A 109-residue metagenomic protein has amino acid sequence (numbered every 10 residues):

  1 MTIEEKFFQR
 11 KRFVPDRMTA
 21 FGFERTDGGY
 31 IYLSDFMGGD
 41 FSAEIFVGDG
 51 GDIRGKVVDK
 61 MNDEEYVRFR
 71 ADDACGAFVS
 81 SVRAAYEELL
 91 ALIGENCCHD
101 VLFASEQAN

Functional and structural regions predicted by a protein language model:
M1-L33, F103-N109: Negatively charged, low-complexity tracts enriched in Asp/Glu with abundant Ser/Thr
T2-I3, G38, I53, V57-N109: Intrinsically disordered, low-complexity regulatory regions enriched in serine/threonine/proline and acidic residues
R12-V14, G50-D52, N62: Generic "edge-of-domain/loop-turn" microfeature
G22-E24, I45, D72: Assembly/interface hotspot detector across virion components, adhesins/toxins, and nucleic-acid enzymes
D27-I53: Accessory recognition modules or surfaces
